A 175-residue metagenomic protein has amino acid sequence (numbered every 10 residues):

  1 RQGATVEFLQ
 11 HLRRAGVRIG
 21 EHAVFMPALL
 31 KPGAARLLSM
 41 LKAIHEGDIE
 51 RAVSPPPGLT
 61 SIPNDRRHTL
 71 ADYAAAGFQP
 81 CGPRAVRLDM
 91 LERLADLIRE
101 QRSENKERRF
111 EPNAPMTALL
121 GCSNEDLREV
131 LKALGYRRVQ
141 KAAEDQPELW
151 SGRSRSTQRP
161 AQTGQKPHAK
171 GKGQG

Functional and structural regions predicted by a protein language model:
R1-N124, E129, L134-S154: Acidic, serine/threonine- and proline-rich low-complexity intrinsically disordered segments
R155-G175: Intrinsically disordered, low-complexity RNA-associated tracts
